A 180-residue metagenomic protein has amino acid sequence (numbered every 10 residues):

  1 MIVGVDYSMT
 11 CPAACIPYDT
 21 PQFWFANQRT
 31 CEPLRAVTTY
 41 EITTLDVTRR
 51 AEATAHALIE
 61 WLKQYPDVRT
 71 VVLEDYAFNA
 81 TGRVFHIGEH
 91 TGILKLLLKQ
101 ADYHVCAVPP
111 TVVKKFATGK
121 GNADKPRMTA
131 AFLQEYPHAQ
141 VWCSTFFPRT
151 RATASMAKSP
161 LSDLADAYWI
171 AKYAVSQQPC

Functional and structural regions predicted by a protein language model:
M1-C180: Phosphate- and other anionic-substrate recognition elements at nucleic-acid/protein interfaces
